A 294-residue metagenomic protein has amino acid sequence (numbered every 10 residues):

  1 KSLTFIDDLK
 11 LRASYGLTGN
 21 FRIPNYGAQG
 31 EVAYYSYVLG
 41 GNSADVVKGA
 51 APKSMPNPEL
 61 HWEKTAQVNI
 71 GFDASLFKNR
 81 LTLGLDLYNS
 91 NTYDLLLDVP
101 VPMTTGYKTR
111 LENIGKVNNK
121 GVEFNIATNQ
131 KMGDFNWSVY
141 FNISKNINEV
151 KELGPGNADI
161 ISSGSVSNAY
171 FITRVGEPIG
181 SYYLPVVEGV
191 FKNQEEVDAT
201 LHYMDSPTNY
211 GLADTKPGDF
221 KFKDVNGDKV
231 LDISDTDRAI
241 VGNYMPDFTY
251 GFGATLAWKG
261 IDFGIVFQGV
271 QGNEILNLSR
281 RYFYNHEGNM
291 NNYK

Functional and structural regions predicted by a protein language model:
K1-V175: Extracellular/periplasmic, surface-exposed regions of secreted and cell-surface proteins
F21-P24, L76, K120, I126 (+9 more regions): Basic, gly/Ser/Thr/Pro-rich low-complexity segments located predominantly at protein N termini
Y26-G27, E112, K131-G242, Y284-K294: Conserved small-residue
S54, K108, D235-R238, D247: Glycine- and acidic
T92-Y93, G242, G272-E274: A short local loop/turn or secondary-structure capping micro-motif enriched for an aromatic residue
S138, N243-Q271: Conserved C-terminal beta-signal and adjacent last beta-strands/turns of outer-membrane beta-barrel proteins
F263-K294: C-terminal beta-barrel architecture of Gram-negative outer-membrane proteins
